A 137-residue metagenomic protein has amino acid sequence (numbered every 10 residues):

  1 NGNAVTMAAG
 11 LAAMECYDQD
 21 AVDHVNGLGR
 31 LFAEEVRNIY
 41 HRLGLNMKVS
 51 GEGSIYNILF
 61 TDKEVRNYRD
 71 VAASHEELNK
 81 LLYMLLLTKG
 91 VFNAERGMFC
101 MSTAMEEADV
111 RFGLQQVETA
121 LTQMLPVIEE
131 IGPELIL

Functional and structural regions predicted by a protein language model:
N1-L137: Conserved N-terminal phosphate-binding loop of PLP-dependent enzymes in the Aspartate aminotransferase
